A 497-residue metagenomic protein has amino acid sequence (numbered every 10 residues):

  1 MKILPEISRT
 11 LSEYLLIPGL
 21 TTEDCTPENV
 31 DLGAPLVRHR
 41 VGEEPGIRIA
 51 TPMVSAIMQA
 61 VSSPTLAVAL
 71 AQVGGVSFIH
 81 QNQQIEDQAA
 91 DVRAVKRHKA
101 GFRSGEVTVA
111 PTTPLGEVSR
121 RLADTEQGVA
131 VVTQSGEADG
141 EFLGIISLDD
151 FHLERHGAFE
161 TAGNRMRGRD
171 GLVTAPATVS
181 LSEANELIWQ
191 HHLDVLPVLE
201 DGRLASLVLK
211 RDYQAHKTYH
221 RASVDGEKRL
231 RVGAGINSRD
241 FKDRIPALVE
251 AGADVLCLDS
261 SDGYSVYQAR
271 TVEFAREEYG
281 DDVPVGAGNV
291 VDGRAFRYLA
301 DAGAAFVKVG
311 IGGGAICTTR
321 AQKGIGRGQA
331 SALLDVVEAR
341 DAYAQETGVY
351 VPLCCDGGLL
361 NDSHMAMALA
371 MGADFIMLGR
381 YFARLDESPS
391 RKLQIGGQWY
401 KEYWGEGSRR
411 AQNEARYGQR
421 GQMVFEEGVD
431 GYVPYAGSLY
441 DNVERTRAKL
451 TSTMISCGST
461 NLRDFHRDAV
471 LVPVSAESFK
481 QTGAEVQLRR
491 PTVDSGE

Functional and structural regions predicted by a protein language model:
M1-L20, V109, A175-P176, S182-E183 (+2 more regions): Alpha/beta catalytic cores of nucleotide-metabolism and tRNA/nucleoside-modifying enzymes
T26-I49, A56-M58, D87-Q127, V132-S135 (+4 more regions): Bateman/CBS regulatory modules and CBS-like beta-alpha motifs in cytosolic regions of diverse proteins
G46-S55, G101-E106, D225-A234, A275-V291 (+2 more regions): Short beta-strand/loop segments at the ligand-binding rim of alpha/beta enzyme cores
T65-A67, F241-L248, V285, V291-V309 (+1 more regions): Catalytic cores of alpha/beta
Q72-D87, A253-S265, A305-K323, L359-L393: Glycine-rich phosphate-binding active-site loops on the catalytic face of alpha/beta enzymes
F78-Q83, T108-V109, V129-V131, T174-A175 (+6 more regions): Catalytic beta/alpha-barrel core
Q81-K96, D139-A158, V198-Q214, E278-Y279 (+1 more regions): Terminal amphipathic helices with adjacent charged low-complexity linkers/tails
Q84-R93, E154, F159, A205-S223 (+5 more regions): Active-site-adjacent beta->alpha loops and helix N-cap segments on the catalytic face of soluble alpha/beta enzymes
